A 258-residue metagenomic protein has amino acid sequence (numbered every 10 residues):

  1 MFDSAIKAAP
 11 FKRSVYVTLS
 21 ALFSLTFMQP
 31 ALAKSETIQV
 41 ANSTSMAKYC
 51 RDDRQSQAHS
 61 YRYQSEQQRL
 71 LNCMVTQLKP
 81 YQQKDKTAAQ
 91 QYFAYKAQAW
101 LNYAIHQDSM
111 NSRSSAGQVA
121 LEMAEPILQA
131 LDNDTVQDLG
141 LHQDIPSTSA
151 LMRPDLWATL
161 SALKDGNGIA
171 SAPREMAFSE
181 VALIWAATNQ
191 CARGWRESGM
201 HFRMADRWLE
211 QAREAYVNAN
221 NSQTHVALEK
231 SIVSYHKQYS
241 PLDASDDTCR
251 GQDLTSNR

Functional and structural regions predicted by a protein language model:
M1-S35: Gram-negative bacterial Sec-dependent N-terminal signal peptides
F2, L32-R258: Long, charged/polar, soluble alpha-helical segments
